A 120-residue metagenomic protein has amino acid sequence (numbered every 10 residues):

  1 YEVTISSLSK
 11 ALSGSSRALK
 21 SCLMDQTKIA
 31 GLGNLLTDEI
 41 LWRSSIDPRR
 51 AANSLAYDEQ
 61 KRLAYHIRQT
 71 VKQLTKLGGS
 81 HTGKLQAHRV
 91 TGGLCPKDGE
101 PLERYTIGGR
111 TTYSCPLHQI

Functional and structural regions predicted by a protein language model:
S7-I120: Basic, nucleic-acid-binding surfaces and adjacent catalytic neighborhoods in DNA/RNA-processing proteins
